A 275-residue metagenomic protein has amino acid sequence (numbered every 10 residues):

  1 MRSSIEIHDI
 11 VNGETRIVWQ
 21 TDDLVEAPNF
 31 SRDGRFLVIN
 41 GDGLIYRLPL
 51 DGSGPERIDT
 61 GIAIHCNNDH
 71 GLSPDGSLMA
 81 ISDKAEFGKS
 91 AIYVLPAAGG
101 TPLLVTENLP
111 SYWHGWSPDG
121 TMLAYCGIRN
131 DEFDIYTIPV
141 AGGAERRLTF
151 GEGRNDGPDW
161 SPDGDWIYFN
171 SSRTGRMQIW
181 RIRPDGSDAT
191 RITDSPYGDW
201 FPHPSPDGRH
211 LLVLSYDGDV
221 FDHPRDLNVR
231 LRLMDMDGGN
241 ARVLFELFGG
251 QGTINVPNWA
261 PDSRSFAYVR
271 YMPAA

Functional and structural regions predicted by a protein language model:
M1-R35, I39-N40: Beta-strand-rich domains and repeat architectures in extracellular enzymes and scaffolds, especially beta-propellers
R2-I5, L44-Y46, F87-Y93, E132-Y136 (+3 more regions): Structural motif
H8-L24, L50-H65, L95-P110, I138-D156 (+2 more regions): Multi-bladed beta-propeller domains
S31-R32, L37-G43, M79-E86, W116 (+5 more regions): Beta-strand C-termini and the immediately following turn/loop, strongest in propeller blades
R32-D33, P74-D75, P118-D119, P162-D163 (+2 more regions): Residue-level detector of Asp-centered blade-edge/turn motifs that repeat once per structural unit in beta-propeller
G175, P196-R232: Loop/turn-rich, solvent-exposed surfaces of beta-rich toroidal or solenoidal domains
G250-A275: Blade-level signature of beta-propeller repeat domains, shared across WD40, Kelch, NHL, RCC1 and BNR/Asp-box propellers
